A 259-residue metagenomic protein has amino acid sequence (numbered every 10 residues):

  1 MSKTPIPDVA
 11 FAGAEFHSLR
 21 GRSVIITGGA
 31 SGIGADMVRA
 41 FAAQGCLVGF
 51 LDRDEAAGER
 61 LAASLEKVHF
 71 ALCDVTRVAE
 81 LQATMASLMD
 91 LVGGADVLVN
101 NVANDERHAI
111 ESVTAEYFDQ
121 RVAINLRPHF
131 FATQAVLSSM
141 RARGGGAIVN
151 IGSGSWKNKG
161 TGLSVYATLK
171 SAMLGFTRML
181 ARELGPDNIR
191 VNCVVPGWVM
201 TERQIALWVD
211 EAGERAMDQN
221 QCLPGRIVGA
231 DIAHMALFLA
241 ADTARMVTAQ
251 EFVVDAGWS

Functional and structural regions predicted by a protein language model:
S2-F16, N158, L237, T248-S259: Short C-terminal tail/terminal secondary-structure segment of NAD(P)H-dependent dehydrogenase/reductase domains
A109-I110, T114-V122, M217: Substrate-binding pocket helix/loop in short-chain dehydrogenase/reductase
V113, K159-A167, M179: Active-site loop-to-helix junction immediately N-terminal to the catalytic Tyr of the SDR YXXXK motif in Rossmann-fold
F130, L137, R226-V254: C-terminal substrate-recognition "lid" of short-chain dehydrogenase/reductases
T133, L169, T177: Active-site helix of classical SDR
S153: Residue(s) in the substrate-gating loop at a strand-loop-helix junction that position the organic substrate next
G185, R190, V247-A249: Short, small/polar-rich loop/turn modules that mediate ligand/substrate recognition or access, typified
